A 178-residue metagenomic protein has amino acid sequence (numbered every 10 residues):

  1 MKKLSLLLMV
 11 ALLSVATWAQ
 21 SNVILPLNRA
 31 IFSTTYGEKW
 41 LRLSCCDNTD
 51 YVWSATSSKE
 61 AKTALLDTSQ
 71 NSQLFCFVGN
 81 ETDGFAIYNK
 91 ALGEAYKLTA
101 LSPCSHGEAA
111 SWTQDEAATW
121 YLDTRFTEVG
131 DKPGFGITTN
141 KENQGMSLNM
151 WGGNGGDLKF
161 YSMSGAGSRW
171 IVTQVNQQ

Functional and structural regions predicted by a protein language model:
M1-S21: Bacterial Sec-dependent N-terminal signal peptides
Q20-Q178: Lectin-like carbohydrate-binding module/patch detector with strong preference for beta-trefoil
